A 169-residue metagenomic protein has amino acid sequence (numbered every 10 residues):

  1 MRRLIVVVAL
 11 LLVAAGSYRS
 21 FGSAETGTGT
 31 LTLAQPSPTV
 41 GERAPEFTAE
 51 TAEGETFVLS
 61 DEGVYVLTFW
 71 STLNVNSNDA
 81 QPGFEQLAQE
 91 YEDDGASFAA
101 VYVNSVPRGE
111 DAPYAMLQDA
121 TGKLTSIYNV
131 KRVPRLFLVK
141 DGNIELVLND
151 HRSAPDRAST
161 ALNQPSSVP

Functional and structural regions predicted by a protein language model:
M1-R43, V168-P169: N-terminal targeting signals for export/organelle localization
Q35-G63: Short extracytoplasmic
T56-N78: Short active-site neighborhood of thiol/selenol oxidoreductases, capturing the structured segment around
V66-L67, F98, L136: Hydrophobic beta-strand anchors of alpha/beta hydrolase catalytic cores
T72-S77, E90, S97-V101: Mid-length scaffold segments of soluble, non-membrane domains
N76-Y91, H151-A154: Typically the conserved alpha-helix immediately C-terminal to a functionally engaged Cys/Sec in thioredoxin-like
D94-T121: Thiol-based oxidoreductase modules, predominantly thioredoxin-like and allied folds used for disulfide exchange
E110-A112, T121-P169: Thiol/disulfide oxidoreductase modules built on the thioredoxin-like
